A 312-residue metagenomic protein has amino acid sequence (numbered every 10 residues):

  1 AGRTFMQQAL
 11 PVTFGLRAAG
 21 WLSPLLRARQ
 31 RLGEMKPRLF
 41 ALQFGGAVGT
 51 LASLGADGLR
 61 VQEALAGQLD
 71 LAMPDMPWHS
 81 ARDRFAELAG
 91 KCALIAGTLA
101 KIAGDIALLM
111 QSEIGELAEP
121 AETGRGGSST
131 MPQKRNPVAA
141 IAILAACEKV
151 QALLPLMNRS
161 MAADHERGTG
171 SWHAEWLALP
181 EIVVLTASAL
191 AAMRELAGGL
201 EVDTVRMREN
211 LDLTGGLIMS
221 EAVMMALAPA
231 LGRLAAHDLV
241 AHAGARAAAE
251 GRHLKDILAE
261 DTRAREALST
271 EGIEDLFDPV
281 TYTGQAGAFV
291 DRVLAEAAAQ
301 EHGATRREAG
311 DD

Functional and structural regions predicted by a protein language model:
A1-G2, M35-A41, I106-L109, E113-L117 (+3 more regions): Flexible, glycine/charged-enriched surface loops at secondary-structure junctions
A1-T4, M73-D75: Short, flexible active-site-proximal loops enriched in glycine and acidic residues
T4, A47-L51, D57, T305 (+1 more regions): Compositionally biased, intrinsically disordered low-complexity regions
F5-A9: Gly/Thr-rich phosphate-binding loop signature of adenosyl cofactor/nucleotide-binding cores
L10-A163: Internal glycine-rich alpha/beta core junctions
S129-D312: Catalytic-core signal marking the mid-to-C-terminal active-site face
